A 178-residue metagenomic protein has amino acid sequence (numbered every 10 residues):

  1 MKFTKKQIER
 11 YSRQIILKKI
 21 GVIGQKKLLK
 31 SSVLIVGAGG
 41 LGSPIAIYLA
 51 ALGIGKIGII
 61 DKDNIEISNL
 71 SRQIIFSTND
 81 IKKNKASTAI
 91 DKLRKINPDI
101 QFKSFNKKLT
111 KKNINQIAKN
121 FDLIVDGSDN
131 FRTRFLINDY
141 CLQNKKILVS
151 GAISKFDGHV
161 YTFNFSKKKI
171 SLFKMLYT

Functional and structural regions predicted by a protein language model:
M1-T178: Adenine nucleotide-associated cytosolic modules
